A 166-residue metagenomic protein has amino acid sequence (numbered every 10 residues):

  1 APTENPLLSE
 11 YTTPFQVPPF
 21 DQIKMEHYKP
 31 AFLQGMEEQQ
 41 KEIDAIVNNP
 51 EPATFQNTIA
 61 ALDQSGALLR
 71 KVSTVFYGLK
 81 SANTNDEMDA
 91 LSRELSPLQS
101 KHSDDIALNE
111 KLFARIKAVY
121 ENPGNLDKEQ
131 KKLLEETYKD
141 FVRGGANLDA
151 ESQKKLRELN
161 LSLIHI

Functional and structural regions predicted by a protein language model:
A1-I164: Zn2+-dependent metallopeptidase catalytic domains
